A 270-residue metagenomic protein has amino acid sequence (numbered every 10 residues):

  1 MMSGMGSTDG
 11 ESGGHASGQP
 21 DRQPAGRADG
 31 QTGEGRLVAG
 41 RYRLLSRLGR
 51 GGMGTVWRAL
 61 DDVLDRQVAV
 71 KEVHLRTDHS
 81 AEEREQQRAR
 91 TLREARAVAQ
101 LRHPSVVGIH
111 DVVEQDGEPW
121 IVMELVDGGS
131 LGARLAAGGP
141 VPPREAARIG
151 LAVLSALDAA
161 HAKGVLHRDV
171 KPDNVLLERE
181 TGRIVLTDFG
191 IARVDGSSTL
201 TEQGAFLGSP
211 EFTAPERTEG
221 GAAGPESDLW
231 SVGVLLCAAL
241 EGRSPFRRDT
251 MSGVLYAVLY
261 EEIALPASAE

Functional and structural regions predicted by a protein language model:
L44-G52, V56: Protein kinase glycine-rich loop
H74-Q100: AlphaC helix of the eukaryotic protein kinase fold
V112: Activation-segment/catalytic-loop signature of the eukaryotic protein kinase fold
D116-S130, R134: Conserved short submotifs of the Hanks-type protein kinase catalytic core that shape the nucleotide-binding pocket
I149-G150: Activation segment signature within eukaryotic-like protein kinase domains
V153-V165: Protein kinase catalytic-loop region centered on the HRD/HxD motif
D228: Conserved catalytic-loop aspartate of Hanks-type protein kinases
